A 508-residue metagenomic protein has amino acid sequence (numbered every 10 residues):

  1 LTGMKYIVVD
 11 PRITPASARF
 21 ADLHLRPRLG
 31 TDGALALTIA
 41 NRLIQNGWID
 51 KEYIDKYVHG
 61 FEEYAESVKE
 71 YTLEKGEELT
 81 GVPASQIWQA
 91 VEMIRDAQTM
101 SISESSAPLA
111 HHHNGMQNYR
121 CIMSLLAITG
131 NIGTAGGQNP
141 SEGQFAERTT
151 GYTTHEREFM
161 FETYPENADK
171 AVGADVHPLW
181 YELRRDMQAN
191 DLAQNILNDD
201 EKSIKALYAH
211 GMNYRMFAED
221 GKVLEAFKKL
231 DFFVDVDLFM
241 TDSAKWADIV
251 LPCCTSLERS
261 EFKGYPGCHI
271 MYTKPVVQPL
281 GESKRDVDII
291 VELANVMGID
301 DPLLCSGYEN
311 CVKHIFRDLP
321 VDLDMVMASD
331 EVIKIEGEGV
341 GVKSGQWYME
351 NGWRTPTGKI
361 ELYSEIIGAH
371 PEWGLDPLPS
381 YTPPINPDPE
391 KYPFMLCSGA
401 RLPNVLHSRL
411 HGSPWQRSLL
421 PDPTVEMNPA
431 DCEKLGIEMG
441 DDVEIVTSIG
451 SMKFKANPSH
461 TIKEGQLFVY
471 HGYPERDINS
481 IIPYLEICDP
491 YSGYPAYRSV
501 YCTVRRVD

Functional and structural regions predicted by a protein language model:
L1-V9, G33-L37, L126-K245, C254-F262 (+2 more regions): Extended redox/cofactor-interaction regions of prokaryotic respiratory oxidoreductases
T2-G3, I7, R12-Q98: Long, well-ordered, tryptophan-enriched scaffold segments
F20-P27, C268-L280: Short beta-alpha connecting loops at secondary-structure transitions that line or flank enzyme active sites
N41, Q45-A84, E166-A174, V277-R354 (+5 more regions): N-terminal leader/propeptide and maturation segments of large enzyme subunits in energy/redox metabolism and hydrolases
S67, W88-I102, A193-K205: Glycine-rich phosphate/diphosphate-binding loops that line cofactor/substrate pockets in enzymes
E78-V82, S105-H112, Q144-A146, H210-R215: Conserved short loop/turn motifs at secondary-structure junctions
D248: Catalytic, metal-anchored helix/loop core of enzyme active sites in primary metabolism
D286-V332, H407, S413-E426, A430-D508: Long, contiguous, secondary-structure-rich segments that constitute the structural scaffold of globular domains
